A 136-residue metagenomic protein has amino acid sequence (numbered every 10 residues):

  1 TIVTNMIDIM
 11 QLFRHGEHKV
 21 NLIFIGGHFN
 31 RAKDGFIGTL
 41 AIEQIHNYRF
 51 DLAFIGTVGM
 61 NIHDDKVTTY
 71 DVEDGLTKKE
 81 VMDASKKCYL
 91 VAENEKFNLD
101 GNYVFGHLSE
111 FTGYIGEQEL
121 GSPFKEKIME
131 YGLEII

Functional and structural regions predicted by a protein language model:
V3, D8-I136: Conserved phosphate- and dinucleotide-binding cores of soluble alpha/beta proteins, encompassing both enzyme active
